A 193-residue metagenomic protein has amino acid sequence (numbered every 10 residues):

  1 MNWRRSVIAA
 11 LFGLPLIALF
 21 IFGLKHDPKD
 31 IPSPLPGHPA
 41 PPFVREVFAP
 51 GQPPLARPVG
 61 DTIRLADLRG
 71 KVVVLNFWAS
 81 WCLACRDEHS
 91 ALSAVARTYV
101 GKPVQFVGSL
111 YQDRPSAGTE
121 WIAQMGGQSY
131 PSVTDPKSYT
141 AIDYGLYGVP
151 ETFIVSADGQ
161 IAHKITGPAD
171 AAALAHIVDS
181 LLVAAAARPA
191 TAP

Functional and structural regions predicted by a protein language model:
M1-P53, T191-P193: N-terminal targeting signals for export/organelle localization
S6, W121-S129, T134-A186, P193: Thiol/disulfide oxidoreductase modules built on the thioredoxin-like
P42, P103, S129-Y130: A generic structural signal for alpha->beta connector loops
F43-V73: A short beta-strand-turn-helix
R69-K71, G101, G127, L146: Active-site acidic short loop of glycosyltransferases
K71-V73, W78-W81, G148: Short pre-active-site segment immediately N-terminal to redox-active cysteine/selenocysteine motifs in thiol-based
R86-M125, P136-I142, P193: Structural microenvironment flanking redox-active thiols in thiol-disulfide oxidoreductases
